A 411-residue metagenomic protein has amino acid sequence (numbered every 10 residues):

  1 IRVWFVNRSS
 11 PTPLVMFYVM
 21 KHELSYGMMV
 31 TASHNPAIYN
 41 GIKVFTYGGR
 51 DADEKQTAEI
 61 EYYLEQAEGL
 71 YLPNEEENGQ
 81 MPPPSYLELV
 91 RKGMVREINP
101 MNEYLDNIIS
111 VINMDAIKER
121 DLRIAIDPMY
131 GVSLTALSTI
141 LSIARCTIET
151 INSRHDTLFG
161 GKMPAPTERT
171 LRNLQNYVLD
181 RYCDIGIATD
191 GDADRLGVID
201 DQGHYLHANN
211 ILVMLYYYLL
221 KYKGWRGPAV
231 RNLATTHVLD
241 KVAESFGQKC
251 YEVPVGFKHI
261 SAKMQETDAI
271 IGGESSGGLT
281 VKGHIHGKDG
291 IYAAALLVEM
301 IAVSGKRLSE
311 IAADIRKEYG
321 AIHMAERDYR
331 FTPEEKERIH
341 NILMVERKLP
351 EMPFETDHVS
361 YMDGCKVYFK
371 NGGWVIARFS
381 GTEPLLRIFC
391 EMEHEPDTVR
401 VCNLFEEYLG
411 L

Functional and structural regions predicted by a protein language model:
I1-Y39, T139-I199: N-terminal small/polar loop signature for handling phosphorylated ligands or for N-terminal nucleophile
N7, Y62-Y104, D201-G273, T280: Proline/glycine-rich low-complexity loops and linkers
V15, M28, H34, I108 (+10 more regions): Buried hydrophobic positions in well-ordered alpha/beta secondary-structure cores of metabolic enzymes
I38-Y47, A136, D194-V213, L239-D240: Short Gly/Thr/Asp-enriched flexible loops that form oxyanion-binding sites at enzyme active sites
Y39, I185, W225-L411: Phosphate-binding and adjacent anionic-ligand microenvironments
N40-V178: Gly/Ser/Thr-enriched, mixed-charge loops and adjacent short helices that form phosphate/oxyanion-binding elements
D51-D53, T150-N152, H204-K223, G290-E299: Gly/Ser/Thr-rich active-site loops/lids in small-molecule metabolic enzymes that frequently grip phosphoryl groups
L70-V95, D121, G186-T189, R226-G227 (+2 more regions): Flexible, glycine/charged-enriched surface loops at secondary-structure junctions
